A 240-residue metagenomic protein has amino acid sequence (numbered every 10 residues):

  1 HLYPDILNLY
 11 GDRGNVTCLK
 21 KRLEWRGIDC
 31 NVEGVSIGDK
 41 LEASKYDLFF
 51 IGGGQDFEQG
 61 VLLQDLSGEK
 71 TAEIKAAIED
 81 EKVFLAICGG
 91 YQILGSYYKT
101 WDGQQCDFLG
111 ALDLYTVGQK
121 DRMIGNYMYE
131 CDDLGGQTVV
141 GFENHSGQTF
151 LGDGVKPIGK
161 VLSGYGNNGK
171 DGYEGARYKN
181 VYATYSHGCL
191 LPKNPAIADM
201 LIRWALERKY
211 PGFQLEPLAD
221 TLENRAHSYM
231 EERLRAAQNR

Functional and structural regions predicted by a protein language model:
H1-E79, P192-R240: N-terminal beta1-alpha1 cap of cysteine-dependent amidohydrolase-like domains
Y3, I87-G89, L112, H145 (+1 more regions): A secondary-structure boundary/capping signal
D5, G38, Y115-V117, G147: Short, solvent-exposed coil/turn elements at secondary-structure transition points
L48-G52, L85, A183-Y185: Structural motif
D56-G136: Cysteine-nucleophile active-site neighborhood
Q119-R240: Amide-donor transfer/coupling interface in amidating biosynthetic enzymes
